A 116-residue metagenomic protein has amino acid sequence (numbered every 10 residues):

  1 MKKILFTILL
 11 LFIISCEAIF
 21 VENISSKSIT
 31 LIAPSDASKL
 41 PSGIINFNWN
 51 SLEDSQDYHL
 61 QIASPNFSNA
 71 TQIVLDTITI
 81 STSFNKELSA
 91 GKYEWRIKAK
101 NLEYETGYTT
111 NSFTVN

Functional and structural regions predicted by a protein language model:
I4-I13: Sec-dependent N-terminal signal peptides
F12-S38: Bacterial Sec-dependent N-terminal signal peptides
E17-A18, E22, K100-V115: Extracellular fibronectin type III
D36, P41-S42, D54, S89-G91: Surface-exposed loops/turns
I45-S55: Conserved aromatic anchor
H59-A90, L102: Recognizes extended acidic, P/S/T-rich segments that occur within or adjacent to Ig-like beta-sandwich modules
